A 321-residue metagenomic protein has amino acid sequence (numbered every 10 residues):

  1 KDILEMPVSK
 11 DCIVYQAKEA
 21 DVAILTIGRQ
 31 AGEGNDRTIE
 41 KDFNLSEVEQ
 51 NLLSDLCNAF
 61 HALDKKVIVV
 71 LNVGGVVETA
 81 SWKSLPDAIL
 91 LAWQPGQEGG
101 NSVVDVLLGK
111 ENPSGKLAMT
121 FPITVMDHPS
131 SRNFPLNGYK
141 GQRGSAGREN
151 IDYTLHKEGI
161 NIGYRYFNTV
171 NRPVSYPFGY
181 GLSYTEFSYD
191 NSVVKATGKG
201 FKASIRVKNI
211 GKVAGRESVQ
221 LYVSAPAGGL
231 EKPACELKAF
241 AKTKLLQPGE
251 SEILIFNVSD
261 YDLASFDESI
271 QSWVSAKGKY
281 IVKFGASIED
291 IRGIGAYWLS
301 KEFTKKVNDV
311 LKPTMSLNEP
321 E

Functional and structural regions predicted by a protein language model:
K1, N72-R216, Y222-S224, K277-G285 (+2 more regions): Secreted, periplasmic, or luminal enzymes acting at the cell surface/secretory milieu
K1-Q16: Functional beta-strand-loop-alpha-helix junction segments that form "active/interaction loops" within catalytic
A20: An anion/phosphate-binding loop that grips the pyrophosphate of nucleotide cofactors and donors
I27-E47: Glycine/threonine-rich flexible loop motifs
A59-V67, P86: A short helix->loop->beta-strand "cap" motif at the edges of active sites that frequently abuts
G229-E268: Intrinsically disordered, low-complexity Pro/Gly/Ser/Thr-rich segments with frequent PxxP/GP/PP motifs and embedded
N257-I288: Short, surface-exposed ligand- or partner-binding patches at beta-edge/loop junctions that are enriched in aromatics
